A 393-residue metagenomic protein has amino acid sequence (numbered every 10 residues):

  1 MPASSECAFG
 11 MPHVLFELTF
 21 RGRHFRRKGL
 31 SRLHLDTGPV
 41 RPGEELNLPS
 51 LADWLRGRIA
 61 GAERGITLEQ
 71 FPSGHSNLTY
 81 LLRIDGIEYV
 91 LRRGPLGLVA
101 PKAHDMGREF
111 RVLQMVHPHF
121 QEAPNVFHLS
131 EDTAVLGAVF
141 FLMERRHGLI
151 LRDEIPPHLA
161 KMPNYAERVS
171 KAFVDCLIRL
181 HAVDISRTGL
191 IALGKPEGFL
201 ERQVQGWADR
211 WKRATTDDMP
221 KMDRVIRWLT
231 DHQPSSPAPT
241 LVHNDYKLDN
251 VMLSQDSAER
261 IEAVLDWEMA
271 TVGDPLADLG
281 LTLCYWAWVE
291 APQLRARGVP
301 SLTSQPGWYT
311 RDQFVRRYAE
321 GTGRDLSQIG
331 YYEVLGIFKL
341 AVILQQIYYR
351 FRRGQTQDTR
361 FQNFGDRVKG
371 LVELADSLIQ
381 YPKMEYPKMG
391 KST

Functional and structural regions predicted by a protein language model:
A8-G10, V14-E17: Short hydrophobic alpha-helical segments enriched in small aliphatic residues
G29-G61: Juxta-kinase regulatory segment immediately upstream of eukaryotic protein kinase catalytic domains
G65-R224, W228-L241, D256-E259: ATP-binding pocket architecture of kinase catalytic cores
L241-H243, L248: Catalytic-loop of the protein kinase fold
L265-A270: Activation of the activation-loop gatekeeper triad in protein kinase-fold domains
A277-T322, G336-R353: Active-site activation/catalytic loop segments of kinase-like enzymes and analogous catalytic loops in related
R324-Q328, K339-T393: Helical subdomain adjoining the active site within ATP-dependent kinase catalytic cores
